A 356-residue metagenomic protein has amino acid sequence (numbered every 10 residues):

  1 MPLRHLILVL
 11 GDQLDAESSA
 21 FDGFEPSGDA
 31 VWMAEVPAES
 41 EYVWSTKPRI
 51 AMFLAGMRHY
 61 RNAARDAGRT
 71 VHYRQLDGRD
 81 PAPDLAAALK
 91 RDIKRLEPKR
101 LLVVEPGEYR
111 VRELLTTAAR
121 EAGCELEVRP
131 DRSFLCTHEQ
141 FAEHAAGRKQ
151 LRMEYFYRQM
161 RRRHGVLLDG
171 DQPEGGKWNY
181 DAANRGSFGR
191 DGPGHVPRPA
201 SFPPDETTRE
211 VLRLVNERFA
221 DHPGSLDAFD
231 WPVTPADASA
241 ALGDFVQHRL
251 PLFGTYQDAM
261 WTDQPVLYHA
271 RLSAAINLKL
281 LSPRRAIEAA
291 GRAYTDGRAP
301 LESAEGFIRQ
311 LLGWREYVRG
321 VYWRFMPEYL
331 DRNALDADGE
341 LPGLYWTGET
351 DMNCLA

Functional and structural regions predicted by a protein language model:
M1-L76: N-terminal beta-strand-loop-alpha-helix module at the start of alpha/beta ligand-binding or catalytic domains
D12, V36, L76-G78, P106-E108 (+3 more regions): An acidic- and aromatic-residue-enriched active-site/binding cleft used to recognize and process polar
E17-S19, E41-V43, G254, R284-A286 (+1 more regions): Short helix/loop capping segments that flank catalytic or ligand/cofactor-binding pockets
W44-I93, R100, E105-G107, E113 (+1 more regions): N-terminal Rossmann-like or analogous alpha/beta NTP/dinucleotide-binding catalytic cores that position adenine
D84-T234: Beta-rich, aromatic/charged-enriched effector core domains that present basic-aromatic interfaces for binding
H164-I308, V318: Glycine/tryptophan-enriched, flexible segments
L312-P327: Conserved alpha-helical segments that form or flank metal/cofactor-binding pockets of metalloenzymes
F325-A356: Active-site-adjacent "gating/activation" loops or surface patches in catalytic cores
